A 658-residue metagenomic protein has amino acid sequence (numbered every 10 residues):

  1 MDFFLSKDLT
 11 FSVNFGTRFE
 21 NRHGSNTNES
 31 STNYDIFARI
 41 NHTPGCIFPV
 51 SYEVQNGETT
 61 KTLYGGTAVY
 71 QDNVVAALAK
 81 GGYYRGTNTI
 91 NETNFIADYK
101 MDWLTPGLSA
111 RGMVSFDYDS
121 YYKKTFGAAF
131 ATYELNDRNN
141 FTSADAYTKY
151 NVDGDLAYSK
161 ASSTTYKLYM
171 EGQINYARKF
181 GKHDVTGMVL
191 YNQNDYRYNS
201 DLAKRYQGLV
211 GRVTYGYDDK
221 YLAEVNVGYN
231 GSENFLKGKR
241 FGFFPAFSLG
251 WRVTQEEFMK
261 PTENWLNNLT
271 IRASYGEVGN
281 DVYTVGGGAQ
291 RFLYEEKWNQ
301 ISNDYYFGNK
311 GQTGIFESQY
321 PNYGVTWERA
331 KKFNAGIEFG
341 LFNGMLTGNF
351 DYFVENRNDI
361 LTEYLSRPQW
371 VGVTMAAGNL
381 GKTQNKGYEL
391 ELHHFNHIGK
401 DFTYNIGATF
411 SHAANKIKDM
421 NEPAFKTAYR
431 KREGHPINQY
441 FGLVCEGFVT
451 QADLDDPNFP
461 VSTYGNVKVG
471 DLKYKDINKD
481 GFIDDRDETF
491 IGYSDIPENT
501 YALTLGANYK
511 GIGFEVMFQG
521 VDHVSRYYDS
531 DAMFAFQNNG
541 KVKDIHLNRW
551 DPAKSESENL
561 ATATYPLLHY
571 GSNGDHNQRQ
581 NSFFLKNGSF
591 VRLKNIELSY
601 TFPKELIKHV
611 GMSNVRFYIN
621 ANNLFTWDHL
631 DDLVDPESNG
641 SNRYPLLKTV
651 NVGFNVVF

Functional and structural regions predicted by a protein language model:
F3-L9, N14-F19, H23, T27-N28 (+5 more regions): Extracellular/periplasmic, surface-exposed regions of secreted and cell-surface proteins
H23, L472, D484, S525-D529: A short, polar/proline- and glycine-enriched secondary-structure boundary/capping micro-motif
T27, G378, F395-D495, A535 (+1 more regions): Conserved small-residue
A76, V469, V521-R616, A621: Extracytoplasmic gating/loop element in the C-terminal half of outer-membrane beta-barrel translocons and assembly
P106, S494-Y528: Glycine-rich, aromatic-lined ligand/substrate-binding cores of catalytic and carbohydrate-binding domains
G187-D195, L222-G231, K473-I496: Catalytic-site beta-strand/loop segments enriched in glycine and acidic/polar residues
L361-S366, I483-D485, A532: Conserved active-site-proximal loop/helix segments of enzymes involved in bacterial cell-wall and related
